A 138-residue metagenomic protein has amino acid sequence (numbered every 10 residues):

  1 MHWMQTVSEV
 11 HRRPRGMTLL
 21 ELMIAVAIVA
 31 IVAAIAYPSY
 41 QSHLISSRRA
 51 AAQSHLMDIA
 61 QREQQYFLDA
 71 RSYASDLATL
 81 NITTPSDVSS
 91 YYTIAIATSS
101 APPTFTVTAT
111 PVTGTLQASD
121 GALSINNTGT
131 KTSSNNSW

Functional and structural regions predicted by a protein language model:
M1-M17: N-terminal leader/signal peptides at the extreme start of proteins
H2-Q5, F67-W138: Periplasmic/extracellular, small/polar-rich flexible segments of pilin-like filament-forming proteins
R12-P38: N-terminal single-pass transmembrane signal-anchor helix
L19-L22, L56, L80: Generic leucine side-chain signal with a strong bias for well-ordered alpha-helical environments
I45-S72: Membrane-proximal N-terminal amphipathic helix
